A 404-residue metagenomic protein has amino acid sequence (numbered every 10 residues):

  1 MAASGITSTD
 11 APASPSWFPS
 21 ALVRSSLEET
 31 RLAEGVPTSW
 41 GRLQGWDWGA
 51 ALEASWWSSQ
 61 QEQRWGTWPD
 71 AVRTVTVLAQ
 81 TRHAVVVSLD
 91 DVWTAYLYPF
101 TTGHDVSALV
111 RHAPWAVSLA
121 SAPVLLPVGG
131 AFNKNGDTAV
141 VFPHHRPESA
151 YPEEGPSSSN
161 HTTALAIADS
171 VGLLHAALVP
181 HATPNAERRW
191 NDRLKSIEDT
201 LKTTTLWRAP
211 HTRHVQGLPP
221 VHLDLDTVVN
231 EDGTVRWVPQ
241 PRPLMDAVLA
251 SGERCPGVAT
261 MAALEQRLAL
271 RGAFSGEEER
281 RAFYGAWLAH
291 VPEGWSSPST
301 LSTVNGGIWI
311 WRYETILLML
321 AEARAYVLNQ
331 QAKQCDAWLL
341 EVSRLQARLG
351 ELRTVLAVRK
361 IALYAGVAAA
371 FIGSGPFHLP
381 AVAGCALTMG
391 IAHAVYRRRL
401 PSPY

Functional and structural regions predicted by a protein language model:
M1-Q60, W338-V358, S402-Y404: Non-catalytic N-terminal targeting/anchoring module and adjacent flexible stem/linker that precedes the structured
S20, S25-T200, G233, V248-E277 (+2 more regions): Conserved ATP-binding subdomain of kinase catalytic cores across diverse folds
S170, D224-T227, W237-V238, L264: Hydrophobic multi-pass inner-membrane translocation pores used for secretion and envelope-lipid/glycan export
P184-R208, Q216, R271, V342-G366: Extended alpha-helical interface modules used as scaffolds for assembling large macromolecular complexes
H211-N230: Catalytic-loop of the protein kinase fold
V238-L244: Activation of the activation-loop gatekeeper triad in protein kinase-fold domains
M245-W295, Y313-A332: Active-site activation/catalytic loop segments of kinase-like enzymes and analogous catalytic loops in related
S302, W309-Y404: ATP/Mg2+ or Mg2+-diphosphate-binding catalytic cores that bind nucleotide phosphates or diphosphates via glycine-rich
